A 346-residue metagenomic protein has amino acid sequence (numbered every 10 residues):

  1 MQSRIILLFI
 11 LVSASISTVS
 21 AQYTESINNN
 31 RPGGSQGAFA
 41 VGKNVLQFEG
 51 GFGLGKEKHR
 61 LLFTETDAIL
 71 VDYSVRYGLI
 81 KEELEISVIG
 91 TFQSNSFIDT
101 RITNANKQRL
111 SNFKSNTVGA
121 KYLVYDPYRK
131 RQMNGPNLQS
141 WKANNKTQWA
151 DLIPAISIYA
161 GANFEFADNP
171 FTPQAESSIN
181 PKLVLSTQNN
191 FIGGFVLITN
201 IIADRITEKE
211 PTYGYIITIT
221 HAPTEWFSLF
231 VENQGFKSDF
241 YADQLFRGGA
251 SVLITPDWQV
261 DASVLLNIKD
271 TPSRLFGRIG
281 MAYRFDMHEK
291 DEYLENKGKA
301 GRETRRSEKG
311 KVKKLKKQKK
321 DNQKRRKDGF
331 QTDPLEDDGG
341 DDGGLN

Functional and structural regions predicted by a protein language model:
M1-I27: Bacterial Sec-dependent N-terminal signal peptides
Q22-I206, E210-S263, N267-N346: Transmembrane beta-barrel domains of Gram-negative outer membranes and organellar outer membranes
